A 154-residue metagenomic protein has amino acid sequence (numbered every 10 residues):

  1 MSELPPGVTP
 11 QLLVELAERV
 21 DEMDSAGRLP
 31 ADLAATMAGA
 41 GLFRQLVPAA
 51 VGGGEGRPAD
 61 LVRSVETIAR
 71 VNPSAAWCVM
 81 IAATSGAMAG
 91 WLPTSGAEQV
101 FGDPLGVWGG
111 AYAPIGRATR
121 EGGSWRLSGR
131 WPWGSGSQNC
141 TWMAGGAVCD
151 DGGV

Functional and structural regions predicted by a protein language model:
S2-P10: Structured, charged N-terminal subsegments at the starts of enzyme catalytic cores and at intra-chain domain/subunit
L12-V20: Generic N-terminal amphipathic, Lys/Arg-enriched alpha-helix
A31-G39, R44-C140: Glycine-rich flavin
G134-V154: A short core secondary-structure module
